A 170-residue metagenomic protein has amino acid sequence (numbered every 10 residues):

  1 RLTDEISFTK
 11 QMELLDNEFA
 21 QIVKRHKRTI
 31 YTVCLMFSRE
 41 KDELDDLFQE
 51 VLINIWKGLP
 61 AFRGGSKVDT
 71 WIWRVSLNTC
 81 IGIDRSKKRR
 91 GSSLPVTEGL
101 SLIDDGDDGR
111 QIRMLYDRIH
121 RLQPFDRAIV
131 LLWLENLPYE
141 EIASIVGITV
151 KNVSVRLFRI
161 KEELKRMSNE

Functional and structural regions predicted by a protein language model:
R1-T29, M36: N-terminal module of bacterial RNA polymerase sigma factors
M12, R39, E50-K67, S86-K88: Sigma70-family region 2
T32, D46-I53, K57, S66-N78: Structural recognition of an alpha-helix C-terminal capping motif at a helix-to-coil junction
V51, V75, I129-V130, I142-A143 (+1 more regions): Hydrophobic positions on the alpha-helical face of helix-turn-helix-like DNA-binding modules
A61-R63, R74-L94, D108: Arg/Lys-rich amphipathic alpha helix in sigma70-family domain 2
I81, V146-E170: DNA-recognition helix of helix-turn-helix
P95-H120: Acidic, proline/glycine-rich intrinsically disordered inter-domain spacer in sigma factors
R121-E141, I145: Short amphipathic alpha helix immediately N-terminal
